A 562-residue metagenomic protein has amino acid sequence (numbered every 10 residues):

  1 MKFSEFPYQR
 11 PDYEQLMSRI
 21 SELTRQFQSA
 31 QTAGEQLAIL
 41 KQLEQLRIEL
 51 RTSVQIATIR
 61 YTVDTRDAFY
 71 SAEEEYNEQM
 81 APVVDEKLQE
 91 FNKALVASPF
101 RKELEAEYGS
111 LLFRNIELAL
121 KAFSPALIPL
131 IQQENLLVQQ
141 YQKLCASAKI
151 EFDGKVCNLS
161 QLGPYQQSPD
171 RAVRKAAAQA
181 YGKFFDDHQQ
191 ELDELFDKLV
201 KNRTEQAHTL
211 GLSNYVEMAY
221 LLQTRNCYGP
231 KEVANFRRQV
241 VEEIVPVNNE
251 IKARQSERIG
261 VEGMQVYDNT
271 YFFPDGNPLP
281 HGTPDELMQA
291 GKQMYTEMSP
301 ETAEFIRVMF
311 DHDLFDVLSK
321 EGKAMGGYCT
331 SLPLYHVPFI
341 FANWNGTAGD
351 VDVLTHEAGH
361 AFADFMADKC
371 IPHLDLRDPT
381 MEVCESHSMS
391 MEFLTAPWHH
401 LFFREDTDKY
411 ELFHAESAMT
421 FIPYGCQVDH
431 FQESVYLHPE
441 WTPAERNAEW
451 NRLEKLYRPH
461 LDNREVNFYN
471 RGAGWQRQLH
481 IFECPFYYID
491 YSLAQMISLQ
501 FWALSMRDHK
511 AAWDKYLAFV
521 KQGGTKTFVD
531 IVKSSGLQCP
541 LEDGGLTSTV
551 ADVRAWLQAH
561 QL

Functional and structural regions predicted by a protein language model:
M1-P278, A290: A well-structured
A122-F123, A180-H188, Y228-A234, N269-P280 (+6 more regions): Glycine- and acidic
F196-A207, L212-S213, I251-Q255, G359-K369 (+1 more regions): Long, well-ordered alpha-helical segments
C227, L354, F362, S390 (+4 more regions): C-terminal, non-catalytic "cap/extension" segments appended to globular domains
P230-K231, R254, R258, M298-E301 (+5 more regions): Inter-helical turn/loop segments and adjacent helix faces that build the functional surface of alpha-helical bundle
E242-E243, A367, D378-D406, A415-E416 (+2 more regions): Post-HExxH zinc-binding segment in Zn-dependent metallohydrolases
P274-Y335, A348: Auxiliary, metal-adjacent structural segments of Zn-dependent hydrolase domains
A342-D368, S388, F393, F431 (+1 more regions): Active-site recognition of the HExxH zinc-binding catalytic motif
